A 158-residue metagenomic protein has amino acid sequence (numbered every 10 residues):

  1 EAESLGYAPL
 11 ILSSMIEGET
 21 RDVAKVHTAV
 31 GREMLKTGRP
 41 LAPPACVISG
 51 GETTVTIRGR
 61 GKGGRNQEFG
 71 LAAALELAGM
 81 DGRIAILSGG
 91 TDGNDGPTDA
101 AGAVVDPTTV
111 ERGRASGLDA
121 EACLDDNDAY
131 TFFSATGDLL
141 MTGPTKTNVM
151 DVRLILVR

Functional and structural regions predicted by a protein language model:
E1-F69, A74-G79: A glycine- and small/hydrophobic-rich beta-loop-beta segment that serves as a flexible "lid/hinge" or phosphate-binding
A74-R158: Internal helix-turn-beta structural module
